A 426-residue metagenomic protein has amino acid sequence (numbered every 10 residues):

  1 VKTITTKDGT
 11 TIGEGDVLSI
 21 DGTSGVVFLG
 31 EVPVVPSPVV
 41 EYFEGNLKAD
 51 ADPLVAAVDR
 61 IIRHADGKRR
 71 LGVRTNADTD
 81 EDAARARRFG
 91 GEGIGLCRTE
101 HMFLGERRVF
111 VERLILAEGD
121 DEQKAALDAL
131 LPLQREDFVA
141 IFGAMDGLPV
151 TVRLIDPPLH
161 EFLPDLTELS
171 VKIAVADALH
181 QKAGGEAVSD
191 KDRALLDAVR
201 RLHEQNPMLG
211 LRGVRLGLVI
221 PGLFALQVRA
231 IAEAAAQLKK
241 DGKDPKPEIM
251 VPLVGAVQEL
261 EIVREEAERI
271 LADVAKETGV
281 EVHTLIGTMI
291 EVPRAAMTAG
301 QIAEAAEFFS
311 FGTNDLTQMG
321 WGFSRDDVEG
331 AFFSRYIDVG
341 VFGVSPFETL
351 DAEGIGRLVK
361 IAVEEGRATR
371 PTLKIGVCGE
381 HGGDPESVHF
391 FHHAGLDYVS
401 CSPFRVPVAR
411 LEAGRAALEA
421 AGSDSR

Functional and structural regions predicted by a protein language model:
V1-T10: Conformationally flexible catalytic loops at phosphate/diphosphate-handling active centers
S24-P33: Short, Lys/Arg- and Gly-enriched loop/turn segments at beta-strand edges
V35-S37: Short, charged low-complexity linker/loop segments at the C-terminal edge of domains
V39-E41, N46-R426: Conserved alpha/beta-domain cores
